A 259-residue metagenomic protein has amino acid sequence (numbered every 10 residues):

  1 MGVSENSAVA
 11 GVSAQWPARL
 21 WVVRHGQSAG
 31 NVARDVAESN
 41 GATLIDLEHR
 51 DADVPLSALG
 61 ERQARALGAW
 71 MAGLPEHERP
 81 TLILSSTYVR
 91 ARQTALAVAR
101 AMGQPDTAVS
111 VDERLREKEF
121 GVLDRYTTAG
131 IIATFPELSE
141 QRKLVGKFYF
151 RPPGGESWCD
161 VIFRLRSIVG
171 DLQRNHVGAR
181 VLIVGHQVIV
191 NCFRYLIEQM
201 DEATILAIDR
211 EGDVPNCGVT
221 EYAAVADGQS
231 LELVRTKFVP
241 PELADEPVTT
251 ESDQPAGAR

Functional and structural regions predicted by a protein language model:
G2-L20, Q104, K118-I132, Y195-R259: Acidic, low-complexity terminal tails and accessory targeting/binding regions of phosphate-metabolizing enzymes
G2-Q104, I162: Active-site-proximal alpha-helix that buttresses catalytic centers in soluble enzyme cores
L20, H176-V184: Residue-level preference for the first positions of well-ordered beta-strands
H25-G26, S85-V89, R114, L165 (+1 more regions): Short, well-ordered beta-to-alpha junction loops that form the rim of enzyme active sites and present histidine/acidic
A29, R90-R92, E117-K118, I189-N191: Short, active-site-adjacent cap segments at secondary-structure transitions
A29-P55, A101-R166, A223, V234-K237 (+1 more regions): Phosphate-handling substructures
L74-R79, L172-A179: Glycine-rich phosphate-binding loop signature in dinucleotide/nucleotide-binding domains
A97, C192-L196: Active-site signature of alpha/beta-hydrolase-fold catalytic machinery across serine- and Asp/Cys-nucleophile hydrolases
